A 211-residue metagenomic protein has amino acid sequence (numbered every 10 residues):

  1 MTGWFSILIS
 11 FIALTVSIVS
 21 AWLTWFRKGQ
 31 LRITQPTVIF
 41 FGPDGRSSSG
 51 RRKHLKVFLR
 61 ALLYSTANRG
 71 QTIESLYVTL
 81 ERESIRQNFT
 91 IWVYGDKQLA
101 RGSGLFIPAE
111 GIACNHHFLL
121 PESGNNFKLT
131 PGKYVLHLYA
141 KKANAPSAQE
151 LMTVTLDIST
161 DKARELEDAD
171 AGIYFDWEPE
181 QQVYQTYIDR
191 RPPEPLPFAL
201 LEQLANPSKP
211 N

Functional and structural regions predicted by a protein language model:
M1-N211: Membrane-aqueous junction of the first/signal-anchor transmembrane helix in small integral membrane proteins
